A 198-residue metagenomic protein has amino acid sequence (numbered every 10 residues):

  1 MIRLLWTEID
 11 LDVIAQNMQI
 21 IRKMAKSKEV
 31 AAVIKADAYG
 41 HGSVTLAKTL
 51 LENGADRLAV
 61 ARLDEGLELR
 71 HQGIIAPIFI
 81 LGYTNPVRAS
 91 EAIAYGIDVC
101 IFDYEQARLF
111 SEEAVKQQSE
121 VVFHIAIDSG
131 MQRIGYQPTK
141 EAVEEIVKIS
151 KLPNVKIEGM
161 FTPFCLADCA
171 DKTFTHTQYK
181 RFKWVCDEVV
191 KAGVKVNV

Functional and structural regions predicted by a protein language model:
I2-E8, V13-Q16, K23-N197: Active-site-proximal beta-alpha core segment in soluble small-molecule metabolic enzymes
